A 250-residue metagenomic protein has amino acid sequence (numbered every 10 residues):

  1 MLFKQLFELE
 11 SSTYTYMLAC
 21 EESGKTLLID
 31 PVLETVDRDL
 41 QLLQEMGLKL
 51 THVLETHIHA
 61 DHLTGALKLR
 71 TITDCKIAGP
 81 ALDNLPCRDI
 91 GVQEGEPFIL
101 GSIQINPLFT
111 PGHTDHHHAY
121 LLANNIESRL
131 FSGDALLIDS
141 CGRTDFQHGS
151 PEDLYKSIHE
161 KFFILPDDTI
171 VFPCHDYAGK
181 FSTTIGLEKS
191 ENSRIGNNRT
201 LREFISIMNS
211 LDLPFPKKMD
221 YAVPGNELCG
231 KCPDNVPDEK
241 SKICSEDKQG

Functional and structural regions predicted by a protein language model:
M1-K49, Y120-G133, D139: Conserved beta-strand hairpin/beta-sheet module of binuclear metal-dependent hydrolase folds, prominently
L6, L27-P31, E55, S102 (+1 more regions): Small/polar loops that bind or transfer phosphate-bearing groups
S12, S23, L33-F109, S128 (+2 more regions): Active-site HxH/HxHxD metal-binding segment of metal-dependent hydrolases
I29, I77-G79, F131-S132, P173: Hydrophobic residues in well-ordered beta-strands that form the structural core
P31, I58, L82-D83, H113-T114 (+3 more regions): Active-site metal-binding loops of divalent metal-dependent hydrolases
V92, F98, T144-F146, I185 (+2 more regions): Short clusters of hydrophobic/aromatic residues that line enzyme substrate/ligand-binding pockets
I105, T114-I164: A contiguous binding-surface segment within folded domains or other stable secondary-structure elements
K156-I170, C174-G250: Accessory terminal helices/loops
